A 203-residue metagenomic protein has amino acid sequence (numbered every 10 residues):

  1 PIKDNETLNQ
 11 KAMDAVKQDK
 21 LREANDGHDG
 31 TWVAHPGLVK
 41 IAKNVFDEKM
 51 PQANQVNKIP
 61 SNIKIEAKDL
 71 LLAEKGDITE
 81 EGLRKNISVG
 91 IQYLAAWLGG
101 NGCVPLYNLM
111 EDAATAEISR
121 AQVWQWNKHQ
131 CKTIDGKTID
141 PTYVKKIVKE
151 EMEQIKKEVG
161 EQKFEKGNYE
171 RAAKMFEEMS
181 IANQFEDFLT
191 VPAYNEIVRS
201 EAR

Functional and structural regions predicted by a protein language model:
P1-R203: Expand to "…catalyze enediolate/carbanion chemistry for C-C bond making/breaking, isomerization, decarboxylation
